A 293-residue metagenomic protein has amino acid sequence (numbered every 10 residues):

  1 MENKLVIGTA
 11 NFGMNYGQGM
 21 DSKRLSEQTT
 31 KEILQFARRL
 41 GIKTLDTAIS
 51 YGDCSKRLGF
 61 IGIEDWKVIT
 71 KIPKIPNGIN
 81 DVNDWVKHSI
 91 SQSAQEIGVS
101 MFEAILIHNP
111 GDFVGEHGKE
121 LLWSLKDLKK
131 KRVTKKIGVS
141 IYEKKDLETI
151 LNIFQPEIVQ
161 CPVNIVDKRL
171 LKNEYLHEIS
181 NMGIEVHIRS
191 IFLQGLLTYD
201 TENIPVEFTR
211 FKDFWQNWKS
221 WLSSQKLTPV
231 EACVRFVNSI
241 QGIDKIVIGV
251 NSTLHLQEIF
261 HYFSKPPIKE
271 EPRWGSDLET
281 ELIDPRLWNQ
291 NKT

Functional and structural regions predicted by a protein language model:
M1-K67: N-terminal binding-site loop/beta-alpha segment at the start of enzyme catalytic domains that lines or forms
M14-Q28, I72-D84, V114: Active-site mouth loops of central-metabolism enzymes
S22-F36, D81-I97, Y142-T149, C233: Short, acidic/polar
D46-K56, I75-N83, D112-E116, I165-L171: Acidic-and-aromatic substrate-binding clefts and catalytic sites of carbohydrate-active enzymes
K56-K71, W123-K131: Alpha-helix-loop-beta-strand connector modules within alpha/beta enzyme cores
L58-K67, A94-S100, I150-F154, H177-N181: Acidic (Asp/Glu)-rich catalytic clusters
A94-F113: Active-site groove signature of glycoside hydrolases
P110-N291: Beta/alpha (TIM)-barrel catalytic core signal, keyed to glycine-rich beta->alpha loops juxtaposed to Asp/Glu that bind
